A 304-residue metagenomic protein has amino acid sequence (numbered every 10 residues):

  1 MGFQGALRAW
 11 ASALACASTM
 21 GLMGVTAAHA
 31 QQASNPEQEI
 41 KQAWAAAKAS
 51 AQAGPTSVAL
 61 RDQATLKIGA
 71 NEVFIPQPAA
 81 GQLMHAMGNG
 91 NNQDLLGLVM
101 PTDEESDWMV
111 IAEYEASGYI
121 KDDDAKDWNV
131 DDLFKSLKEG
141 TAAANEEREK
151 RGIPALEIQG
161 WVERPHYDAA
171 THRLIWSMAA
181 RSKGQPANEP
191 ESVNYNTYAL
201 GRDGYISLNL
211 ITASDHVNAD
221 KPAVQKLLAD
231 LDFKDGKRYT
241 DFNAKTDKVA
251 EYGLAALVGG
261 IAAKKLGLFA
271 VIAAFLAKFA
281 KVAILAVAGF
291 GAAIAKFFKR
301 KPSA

Functional and structural regions predicted by a protein language model:
M1-L7: N-terminal secretory signal peptides that target proteins for export/translocation
A11-G24: Bacterial N-terminal signal peptides
G24-A30: Sec/Tat signal peptide C-region and signal peptidase I cleavage site
Q31-T65, I75-V193, G236, D241 (+2 more regions): Conserved polar/disulfide-associated segments of primarily extracytoplasmic proteins
G54-K67, D215-K226: Short aromatic-glycine motifs in intrinsically disordered, low-complexity regions
N71-P76, D230-D232: Short conserved aromatic/hydrophobic patches within beta-strands of well-structured domains
S182-A250: Extracytoplasmic/lumenal ectodomains and periplasmic regions of secretory and membrane proteins
E251-A304: C-terminal single-pass membrane-anchor helix
